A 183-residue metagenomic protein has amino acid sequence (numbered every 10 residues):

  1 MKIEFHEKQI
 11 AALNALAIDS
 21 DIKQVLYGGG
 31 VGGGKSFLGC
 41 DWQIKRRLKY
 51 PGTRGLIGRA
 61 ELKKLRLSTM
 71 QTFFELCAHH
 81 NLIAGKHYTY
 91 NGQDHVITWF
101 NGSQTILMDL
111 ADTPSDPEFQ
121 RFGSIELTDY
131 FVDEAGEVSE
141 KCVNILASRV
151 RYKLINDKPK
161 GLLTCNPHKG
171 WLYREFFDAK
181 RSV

Functional and structural regions predicted by a protein language model:
M1-V183: Phosphate/NTP-binding elements of NTP-utilizing enzymes
